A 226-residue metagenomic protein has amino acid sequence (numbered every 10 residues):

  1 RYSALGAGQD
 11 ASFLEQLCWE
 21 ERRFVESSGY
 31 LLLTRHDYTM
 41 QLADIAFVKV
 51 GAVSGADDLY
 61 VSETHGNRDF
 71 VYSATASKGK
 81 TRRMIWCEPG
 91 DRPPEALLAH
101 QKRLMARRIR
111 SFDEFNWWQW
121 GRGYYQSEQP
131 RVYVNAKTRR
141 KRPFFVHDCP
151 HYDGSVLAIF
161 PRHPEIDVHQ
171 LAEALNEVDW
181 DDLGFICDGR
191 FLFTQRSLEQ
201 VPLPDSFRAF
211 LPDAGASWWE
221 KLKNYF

Functional and structural regions predicted by a protein language model:
R1-R139, H169-F226: C-terminal substrate-recognition regions of SAM-dependent nucleic acid methyltransferases
N135-A172: A short beta-sheet element
